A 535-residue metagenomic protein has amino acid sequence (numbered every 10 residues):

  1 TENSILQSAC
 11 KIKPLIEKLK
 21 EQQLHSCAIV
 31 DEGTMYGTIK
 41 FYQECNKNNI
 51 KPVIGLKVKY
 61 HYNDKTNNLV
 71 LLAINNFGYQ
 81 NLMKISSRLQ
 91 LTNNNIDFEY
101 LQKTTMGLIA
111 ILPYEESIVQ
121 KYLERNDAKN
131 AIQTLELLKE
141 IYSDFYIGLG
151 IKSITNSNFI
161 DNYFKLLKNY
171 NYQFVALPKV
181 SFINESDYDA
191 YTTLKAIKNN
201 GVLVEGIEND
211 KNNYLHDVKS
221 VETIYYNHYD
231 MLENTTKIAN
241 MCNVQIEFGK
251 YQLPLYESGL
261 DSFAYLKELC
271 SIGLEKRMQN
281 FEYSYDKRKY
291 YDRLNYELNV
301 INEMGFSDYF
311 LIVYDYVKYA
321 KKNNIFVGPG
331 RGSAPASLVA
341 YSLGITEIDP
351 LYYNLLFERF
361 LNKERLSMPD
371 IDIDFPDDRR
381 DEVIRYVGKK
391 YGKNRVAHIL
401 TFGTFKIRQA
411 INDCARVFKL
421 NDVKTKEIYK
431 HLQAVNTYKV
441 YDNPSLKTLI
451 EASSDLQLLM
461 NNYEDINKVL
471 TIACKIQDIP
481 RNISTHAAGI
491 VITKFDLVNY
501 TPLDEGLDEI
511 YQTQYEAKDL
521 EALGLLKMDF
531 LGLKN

Functional and structural regions predicted by a protein language model:
T1-N535: Alpha-helical scaffold/interaction cores of sigma-54-like transcription cofactors and many family A DNA polymerases
